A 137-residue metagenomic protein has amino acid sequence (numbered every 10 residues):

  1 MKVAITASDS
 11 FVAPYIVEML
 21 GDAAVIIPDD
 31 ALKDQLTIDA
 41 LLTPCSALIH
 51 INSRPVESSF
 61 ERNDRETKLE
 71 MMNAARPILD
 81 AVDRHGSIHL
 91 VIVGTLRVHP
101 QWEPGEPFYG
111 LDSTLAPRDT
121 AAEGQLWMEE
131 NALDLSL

Functional and structural regions predicted by a protein language model:
M1-D22: N-terminal Rossmann NAD(P)H-binding glycine-rich loop of SDR-like oxidoreductase domains
T6, L48-R54, L90-L96: SDR active-site strand-loop-helix element
P14-I16, S59-F60, Q101-E103: Short glycine-/acidic-enriched loop or helix-start segments at secondary-structure transitions that form or flank
A23-A24, C45: Short, well-ordered alpha-helix to beta-strand connector turns
A24-K33: A short beta-strand-loop structural module common to alpha/beta enzyme folds
K33-A74, A81: NAD(P)H-binding glycine-rich loop region in Rossmannoid oxidoreductase-like domains and their noncatalytic homologs
R76-T120: Conserved Rossmann-fold NAD(P)-dependent oxidoreductase catalytic core, especially the SDR/UDP-sugar
A116-L137: Active-site Tyr-X1-5-Lys
